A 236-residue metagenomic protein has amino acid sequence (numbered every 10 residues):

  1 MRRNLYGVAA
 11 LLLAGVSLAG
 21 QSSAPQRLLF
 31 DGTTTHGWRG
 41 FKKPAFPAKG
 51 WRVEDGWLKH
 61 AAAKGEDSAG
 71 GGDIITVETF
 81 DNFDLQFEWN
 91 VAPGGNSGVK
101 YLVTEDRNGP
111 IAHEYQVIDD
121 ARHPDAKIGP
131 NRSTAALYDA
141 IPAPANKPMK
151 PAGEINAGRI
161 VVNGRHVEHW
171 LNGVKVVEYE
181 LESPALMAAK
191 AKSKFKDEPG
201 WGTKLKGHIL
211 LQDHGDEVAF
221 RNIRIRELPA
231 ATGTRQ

Functional and structural regions predicted by a protein language model:
M1-V8: Bacterial N-terminal signal peptides that target proteins for export
A9-L11, P124: N-terminal compositionally biased or targeting/leader segments
L11-G20: Hydrophobic h-region of N-terminal signal peptides that target proteins for export in Gram-negative bacteria
A19-Q236: Carbohydrate-interacting regions of secretory-pathway proteins
